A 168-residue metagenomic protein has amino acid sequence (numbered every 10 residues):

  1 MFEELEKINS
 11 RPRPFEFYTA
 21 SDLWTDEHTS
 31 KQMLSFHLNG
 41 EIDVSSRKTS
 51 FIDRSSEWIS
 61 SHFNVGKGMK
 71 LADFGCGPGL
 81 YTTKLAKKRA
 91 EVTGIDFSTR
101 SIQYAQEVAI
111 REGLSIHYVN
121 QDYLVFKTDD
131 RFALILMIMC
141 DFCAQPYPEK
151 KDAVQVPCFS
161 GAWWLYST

Functional and structural regions predicted by a protein language model:
M1-W24: N-terminal auxiliary segments of SAM/dcSAM-dependent transferases
T49-K67: Conserved alpha-helix/loop element of class I SAM-dependent methyltransferases that forms part of the SAM/SAH-binding
G68-G75: Conserved class I S-adenosyl-L-methionine
P78-R89: Conserved SAM-binding loop of SAM-dependent methyltransferases across substrates and taxa, primarily the Class I
S98-R100: Conserved SAM/SAH-binding beta-strand->alpha-helix loop
R111-V125: Conserved SAM-binding strand-loop segment of SAM-dependent methyltransferases
K127-I135: A short acidic, Gly/Pro-enriched loop at the edge of an enzyme's catalytic core that lines a small-molecule cofactor
K151-W163: A short glycine-rich, Lys/Arg-flanked "PGG" loop and its adjoining helix->strand segment in the class I
